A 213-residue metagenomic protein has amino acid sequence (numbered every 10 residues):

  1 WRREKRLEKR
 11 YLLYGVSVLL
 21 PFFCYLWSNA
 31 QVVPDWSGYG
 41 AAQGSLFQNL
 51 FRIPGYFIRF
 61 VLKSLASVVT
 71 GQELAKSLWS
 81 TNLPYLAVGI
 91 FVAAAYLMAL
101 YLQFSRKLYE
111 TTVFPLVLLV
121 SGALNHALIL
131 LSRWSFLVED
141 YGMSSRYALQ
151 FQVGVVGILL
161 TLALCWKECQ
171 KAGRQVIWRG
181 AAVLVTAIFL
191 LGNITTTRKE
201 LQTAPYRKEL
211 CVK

Functional and structural regions predicted by a protein language model:
W1-F22: Perimembrane helix-loop-helix junctions
W1-R3, A95-A99, Q152-C169: Transmembrane alpha-helices and membrane-interface helical segments of multi-pass integral membrane enzymes
E4-Y11, L97-A123, G173-R174: Membrane-interface helix-loop-helix junctions at transmembrane boundaries of multi-pass membrane enzymes, predominantly
Y14-L19, P115, W166-I194: Signature aromatic-anchored transmembrane alpha helix within multi-pass, membrane-resident enzymes that catalyze glycan
V16-F23, L108-R133: Transmembrane alpha-helix segments characteristic of polytopic inner-membrane glycan-assembly/cell-envelope
F23-L102, L137, S145, Q152: Membrane-lumen/periplasm interface segments of multi-pass, membrane-embedded glycan/lipid transferases
L137-L149, L184-K213: Membrane-embedded, lumen/periplasm-facing catalytic core of multi-pass transferases that use lipid-linked donors
